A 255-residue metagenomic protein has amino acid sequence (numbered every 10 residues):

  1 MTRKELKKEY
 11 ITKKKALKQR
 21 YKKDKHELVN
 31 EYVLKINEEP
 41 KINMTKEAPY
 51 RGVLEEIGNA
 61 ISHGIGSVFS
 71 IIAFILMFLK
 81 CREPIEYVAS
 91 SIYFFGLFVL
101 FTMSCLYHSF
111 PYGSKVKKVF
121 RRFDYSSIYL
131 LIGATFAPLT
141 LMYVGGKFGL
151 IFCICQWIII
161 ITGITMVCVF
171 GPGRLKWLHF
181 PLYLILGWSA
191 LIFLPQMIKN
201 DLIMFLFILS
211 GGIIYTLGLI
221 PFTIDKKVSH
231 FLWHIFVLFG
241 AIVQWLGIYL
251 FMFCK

Functional and structural regions predicted by a protein language model:
T2-K255: Multi-pass alpha-helical transmembrane bundles in non-GPCR membrane proteins that perform intramembrane catalysis
